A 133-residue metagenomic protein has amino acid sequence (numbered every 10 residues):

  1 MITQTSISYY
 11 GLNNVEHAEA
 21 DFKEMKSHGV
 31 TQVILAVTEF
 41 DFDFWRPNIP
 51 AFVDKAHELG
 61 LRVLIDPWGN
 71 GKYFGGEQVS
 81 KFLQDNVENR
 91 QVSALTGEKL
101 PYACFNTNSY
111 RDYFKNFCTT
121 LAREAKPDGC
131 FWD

Functional and structural regions predicted by a protein language model:
M1-Q4, G60-L64: Short beta-strand/loop segments at the ligand-binding rim of alpha/beta enzyme cores
T3-N13, V33-F44, T96-N116: The substrate-binding groove and active-site-proximal loops of carbohydrate-active enzymes, especially glycoside
G11-F42, E124-P127: Catalytic domains of carbohydrate-active enzymes, especially glycoside hydrolases
K26, P50-G60: Surface-exposed amphipathic alpha-helices with a cationic face
F42-P47, Y73-G75: Extracytoplasmic/secreted cell-surface and envelope-processing proteins
V53, I65-A125: Active-site-adjacent "subsite" loops/lids of carbohydrate-active enzymes
P127-D133: Charge-patterned, long linear interaction tracts outside catalytic cores
